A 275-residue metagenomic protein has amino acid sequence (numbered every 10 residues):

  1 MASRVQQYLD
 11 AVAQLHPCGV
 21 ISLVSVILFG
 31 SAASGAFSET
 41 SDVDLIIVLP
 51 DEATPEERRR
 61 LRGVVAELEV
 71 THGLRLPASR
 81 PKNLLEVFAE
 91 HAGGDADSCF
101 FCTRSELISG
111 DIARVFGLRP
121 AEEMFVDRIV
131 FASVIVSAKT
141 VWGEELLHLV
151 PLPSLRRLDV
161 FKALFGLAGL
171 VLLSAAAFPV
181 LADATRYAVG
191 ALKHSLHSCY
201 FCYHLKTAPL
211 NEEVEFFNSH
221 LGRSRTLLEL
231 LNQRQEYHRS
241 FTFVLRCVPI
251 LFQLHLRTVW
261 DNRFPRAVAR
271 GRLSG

Functional and structural regions predicted by a protein language model:
M1, V65-A184: Conserved NTP/Mg2+-binding pocket subregion across the NTase superfamily
M1-I27, G275: Helical scaffold of the NTase/Pol beta-like nucleotidyltransferase catalytic core
R4, A11, R60, V64 (+2 more regions): Charge-rich, solvent-exposed alpha-helical interaction surfaces
L9-V20, L61-L76: Hydrophobic, Leu/Ile/Phe/Ala-enriched alpha-helical segments that form helix-helix packing faces
G30, S34-T71: Catalytic metal-binding acidic patch
F37, L49, A53-E56, E122 (+1 more regions): Conserved aromatic-histidine-acidic binding/catalytic patches
S38-S41, F125-I129, S133, Y187-G190 (+1 more regions): Short, well-structured alpha-helical interface segments that form or flank functional binding sites
V134, K139-G275: Conserved nucleotidyltransferase catalytic core and NTase-mimicking acidic/glycine-rich helix/loop elements in nucleic
